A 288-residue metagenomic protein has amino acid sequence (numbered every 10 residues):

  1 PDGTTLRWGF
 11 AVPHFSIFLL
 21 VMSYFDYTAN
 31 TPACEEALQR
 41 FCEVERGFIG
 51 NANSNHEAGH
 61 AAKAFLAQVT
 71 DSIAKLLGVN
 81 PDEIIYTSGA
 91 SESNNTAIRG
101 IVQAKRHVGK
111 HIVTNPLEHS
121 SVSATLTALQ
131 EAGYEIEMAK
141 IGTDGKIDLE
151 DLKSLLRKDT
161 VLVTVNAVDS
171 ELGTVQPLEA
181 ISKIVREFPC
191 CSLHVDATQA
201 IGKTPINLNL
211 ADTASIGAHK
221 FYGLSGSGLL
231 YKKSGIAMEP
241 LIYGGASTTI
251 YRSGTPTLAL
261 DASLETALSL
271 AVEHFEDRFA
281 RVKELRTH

Functional and structural regions predicted by a protein language model:
T4, A11-H288: Pyridoxal 5′-phosphate
